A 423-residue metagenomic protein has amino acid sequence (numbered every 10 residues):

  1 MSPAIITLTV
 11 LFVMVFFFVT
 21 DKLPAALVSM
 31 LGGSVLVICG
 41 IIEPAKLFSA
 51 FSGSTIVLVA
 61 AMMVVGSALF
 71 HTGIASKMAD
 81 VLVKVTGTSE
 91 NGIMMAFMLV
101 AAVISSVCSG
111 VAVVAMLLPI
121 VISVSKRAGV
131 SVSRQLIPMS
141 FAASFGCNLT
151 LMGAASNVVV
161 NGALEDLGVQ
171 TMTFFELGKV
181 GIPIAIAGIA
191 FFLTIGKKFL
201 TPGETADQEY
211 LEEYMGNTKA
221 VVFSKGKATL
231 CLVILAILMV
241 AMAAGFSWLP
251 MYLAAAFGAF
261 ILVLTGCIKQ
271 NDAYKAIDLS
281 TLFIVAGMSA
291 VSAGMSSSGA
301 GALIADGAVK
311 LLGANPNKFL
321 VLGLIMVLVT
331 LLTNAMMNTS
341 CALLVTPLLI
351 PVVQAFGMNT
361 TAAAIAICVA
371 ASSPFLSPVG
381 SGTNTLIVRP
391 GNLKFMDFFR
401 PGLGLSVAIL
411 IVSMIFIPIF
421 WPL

Functional and structural regions predicted by a protein language model:
M1-A60, V64-G66, E176-D306, S406 (+2 more regions): Hydrophobic transmembrane alpha-helices of multi-pass small-molecule transporters
I6, R127-F141, C147-V159, A163-M215 (+2 more regions): Juxtamembrane and boundary regions of transmembrane helices in multi-pass small-molecule transporters and channels
V13, L31-S34, I38-S131, A276-T281 (+1 more regions): Membrane-embedded alpha-helical segments and adjacent helix-loop junctions characteristic of multi-pass solute
M14-L23, V100-S109, F141-M152, V240-S247 (+2 more regions): Transmembrane alpha-helix interface/packing and boundary motifs in multi-pass membrane proteins, characterized by
L27-G32, G110-L117, I137, L149-G153 (+3 more regions): Hydrophobic alpha-helical membrane segments of integral membrane proteins
S29, A60, M98, M139-S140 (+7 more regions): Residue-level recognition of transmembrane alpha-helices in multi-pass small-molecule transporters/permeases
V83-T88, G129, P138, E212-F223 (+3 more regions): Membrane-interface segments at loop-to-transmembrane junctions
